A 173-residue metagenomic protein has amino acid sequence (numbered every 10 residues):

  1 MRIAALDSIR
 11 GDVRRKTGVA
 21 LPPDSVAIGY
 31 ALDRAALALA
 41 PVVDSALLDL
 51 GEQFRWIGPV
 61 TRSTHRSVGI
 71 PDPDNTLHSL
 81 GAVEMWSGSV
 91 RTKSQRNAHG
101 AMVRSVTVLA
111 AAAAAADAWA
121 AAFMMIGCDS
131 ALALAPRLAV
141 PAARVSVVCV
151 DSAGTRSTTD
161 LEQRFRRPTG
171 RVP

Functional and structural regions predicted by a protein language model:
M1-P173: Mature catalytic core of soluble alpha/beta enzymes
